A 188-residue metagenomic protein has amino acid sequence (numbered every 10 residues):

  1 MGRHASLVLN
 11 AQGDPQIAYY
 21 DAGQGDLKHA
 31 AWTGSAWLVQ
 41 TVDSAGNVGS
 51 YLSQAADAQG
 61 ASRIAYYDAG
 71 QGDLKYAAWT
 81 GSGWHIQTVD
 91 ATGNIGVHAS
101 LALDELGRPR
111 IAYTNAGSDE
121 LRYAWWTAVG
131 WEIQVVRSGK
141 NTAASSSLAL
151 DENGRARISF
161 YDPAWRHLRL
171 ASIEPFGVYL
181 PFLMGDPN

Functional and structural regions predicted by a protein language model:
M1-Y179: Extracellular, repeat-based ectodomains that mediate carbohydrate processing or recognition
F176-N188: Enriched but not universal
